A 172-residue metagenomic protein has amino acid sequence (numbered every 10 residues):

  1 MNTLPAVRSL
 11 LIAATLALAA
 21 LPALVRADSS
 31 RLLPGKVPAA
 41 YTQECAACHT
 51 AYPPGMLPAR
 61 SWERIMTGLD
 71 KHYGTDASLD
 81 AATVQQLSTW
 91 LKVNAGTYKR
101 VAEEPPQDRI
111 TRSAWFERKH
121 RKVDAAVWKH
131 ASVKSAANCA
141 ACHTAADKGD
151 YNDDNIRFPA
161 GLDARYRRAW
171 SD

Functional and structural regions predicted by a protein language model:
M1, P22-V25: Short, low-complexity disordered leader/linker segments with a strong preference for bacterial N-terminal type II
M1-V7: N-terminal secretory signal peptides that target proteins for export/translocation
S9-P22: Bacterial N-terminal signal peptides
A27-Q86, V93-D172: Sequence context surrounding c-type heme c attachment/ligation sites in exported
